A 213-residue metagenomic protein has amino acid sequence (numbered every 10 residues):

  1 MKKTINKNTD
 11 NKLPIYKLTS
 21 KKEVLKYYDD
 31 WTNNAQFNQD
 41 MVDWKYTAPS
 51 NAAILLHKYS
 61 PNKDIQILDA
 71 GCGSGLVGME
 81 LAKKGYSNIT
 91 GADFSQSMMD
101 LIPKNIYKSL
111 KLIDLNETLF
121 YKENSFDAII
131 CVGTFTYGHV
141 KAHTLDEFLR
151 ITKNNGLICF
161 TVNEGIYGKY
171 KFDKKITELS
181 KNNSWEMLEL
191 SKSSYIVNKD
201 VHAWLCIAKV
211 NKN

Functional and structural regions predicted by a protein language model:
M1-A35: N-terminal, positively charged/glycine-rich alpha-helical extensions of SAM-dependent methyltransferases
N34-T47: Class I SAM-dependent methyltransferase Rossmann-like catalytic core, especially the SAM/SAH-binding loop
Y46-I65: Conserved alpha-helix/loop element of class I SAM-dependent methyltransferases that forms part of the SAM/SAH-binding
L68-T118: Class I SAM-dependent methyltransferase SAM/SAH-binding core
L119-I129: A short acidic, Gly/Pro-enriched loop at the edge of an enzyme's catalytic core that lines a small-molecule cofactor
H143-N154: A short glycine-rich, Lys/Arg-flanked "PGG" loop and its adjoining helix->strand segment in the class I
N155-N163: Conserved beta-strand signature within the Rossmann-like core of class I S-adenosyl-L-methionine
I196-N213: Core SAM-dependent methyltransferase catalytic element
